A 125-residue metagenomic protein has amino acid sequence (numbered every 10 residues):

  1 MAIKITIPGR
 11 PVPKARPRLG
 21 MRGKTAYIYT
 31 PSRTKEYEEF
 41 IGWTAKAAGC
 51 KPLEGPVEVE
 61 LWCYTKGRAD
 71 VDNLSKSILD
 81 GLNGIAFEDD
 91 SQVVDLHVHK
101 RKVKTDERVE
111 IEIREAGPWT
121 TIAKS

Functional and structural regions predicted by a protein language model:
M1-S125: Acidic, proline/glycine-enriched N-terminal capping motif
